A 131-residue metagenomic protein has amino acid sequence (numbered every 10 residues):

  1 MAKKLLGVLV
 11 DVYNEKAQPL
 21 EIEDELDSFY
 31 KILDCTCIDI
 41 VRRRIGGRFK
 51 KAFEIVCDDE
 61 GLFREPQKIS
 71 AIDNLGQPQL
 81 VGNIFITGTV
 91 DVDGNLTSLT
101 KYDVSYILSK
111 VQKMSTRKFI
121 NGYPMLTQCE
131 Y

Functional and structural regions predicted by a protein language model:
A2-Y131: Domain-length accessory/inserted modules outside core catalytic folds
